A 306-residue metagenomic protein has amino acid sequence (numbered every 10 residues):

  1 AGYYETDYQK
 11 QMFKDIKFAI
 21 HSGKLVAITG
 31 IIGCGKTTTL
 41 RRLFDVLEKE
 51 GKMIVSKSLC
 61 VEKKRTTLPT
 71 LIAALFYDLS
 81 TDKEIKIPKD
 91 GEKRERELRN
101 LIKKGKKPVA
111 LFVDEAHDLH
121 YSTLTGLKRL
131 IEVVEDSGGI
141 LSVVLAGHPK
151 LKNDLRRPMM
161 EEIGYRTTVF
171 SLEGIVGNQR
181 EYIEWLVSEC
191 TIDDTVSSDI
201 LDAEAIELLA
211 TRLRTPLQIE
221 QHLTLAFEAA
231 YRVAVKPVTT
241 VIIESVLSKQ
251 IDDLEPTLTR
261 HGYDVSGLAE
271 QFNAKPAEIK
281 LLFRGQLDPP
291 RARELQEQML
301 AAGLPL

Functional and structural regions predicted by a protein language model:
A1-V26, P305-L306: A short, basic N-terminal segment
S22-R42: Walker A/P-loop nucleotide-binding motif
I32, V55-R65: A short hydrophobic beta-strand->loop->alpha-helix junction that borders the nucleotide-binding pocket of P-loop NTPases
V46-V55, S80-K83, E135: Post-Walker A helix-loop "phosphate-sensing" segment adjacent to the P-loop in P-loop NTPases
E62-I85: Conserved NTP-binding/hydrolysis module of P-loop NTPases
L101-T123, L127: Conserved P-loop NTPase "ATPase switch" module shared by AAA+ and STAND
K107-V109, G126-I200, E204-I206: The catalytic "switch" region of P-loop NTPases
S188-I192, V196-L306: C-terminal alpha-helical "lid" subdomain
